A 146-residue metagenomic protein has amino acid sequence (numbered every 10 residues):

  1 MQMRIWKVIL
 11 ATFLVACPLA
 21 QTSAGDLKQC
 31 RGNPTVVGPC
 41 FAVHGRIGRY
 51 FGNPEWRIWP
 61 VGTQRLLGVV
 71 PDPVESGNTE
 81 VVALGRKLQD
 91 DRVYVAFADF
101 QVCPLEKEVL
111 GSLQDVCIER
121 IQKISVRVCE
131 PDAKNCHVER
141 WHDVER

Functional and structural regions predicted by a protein language model:
M1-R4: N-terminal secretory signal peptides that target proteins for export/translocation
K7, R57-P60, H142: Short linear interaction motif-like sites in intrinsically disordered regions of transcription factors
V8-C17: Bacterial N-terminal signal peptides
T12, G62-R65, E106: A generic structural signal for solvent-exposed, polar alpha-helical segments
P18-L19, G52: Hydrophobic alpha-helical elements and their junctions with loops/disorder across both membrane and soluble proteins
A20-A24: Boundary at the C-terminal end of the N-terminal hydrophobic targeting segment
G25-T79: N-terminal secretory signal peptides
E80-R146: Beta-strand-rich cores of mature extracytoplasmic or soluble domains
